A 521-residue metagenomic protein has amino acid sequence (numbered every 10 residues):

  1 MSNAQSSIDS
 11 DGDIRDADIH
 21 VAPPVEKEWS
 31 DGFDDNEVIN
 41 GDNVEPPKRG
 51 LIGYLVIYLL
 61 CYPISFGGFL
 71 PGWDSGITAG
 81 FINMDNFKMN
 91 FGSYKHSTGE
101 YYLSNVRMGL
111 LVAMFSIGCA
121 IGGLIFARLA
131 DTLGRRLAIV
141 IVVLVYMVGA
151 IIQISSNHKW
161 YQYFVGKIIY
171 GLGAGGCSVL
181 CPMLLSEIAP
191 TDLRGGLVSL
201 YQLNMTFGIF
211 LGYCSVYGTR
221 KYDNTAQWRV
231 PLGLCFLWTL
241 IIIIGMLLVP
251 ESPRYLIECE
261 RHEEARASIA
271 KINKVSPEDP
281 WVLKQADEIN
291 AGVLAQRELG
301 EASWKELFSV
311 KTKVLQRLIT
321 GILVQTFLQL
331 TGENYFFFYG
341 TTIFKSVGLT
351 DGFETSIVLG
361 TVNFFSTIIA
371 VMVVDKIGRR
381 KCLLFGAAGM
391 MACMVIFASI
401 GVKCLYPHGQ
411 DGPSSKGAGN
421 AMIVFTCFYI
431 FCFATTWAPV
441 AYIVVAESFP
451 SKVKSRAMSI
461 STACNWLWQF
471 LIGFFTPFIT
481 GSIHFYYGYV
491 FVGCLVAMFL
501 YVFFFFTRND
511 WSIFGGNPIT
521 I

Functional and structural regions predicted by a protein language model:
S2-A270, L294-I521: Transmembrane-helix signature of 12-pass secondary carriers
K271-K284: Short intracellular "coupling" helices and adjacent cytoplasmic loop segments at the cytosolic face of multi-pass
V282-Q296: Cytosol/matrix-facing amphipathic helices and coiled-coil assembly/linker segments of eukaryotic membrane proteins
